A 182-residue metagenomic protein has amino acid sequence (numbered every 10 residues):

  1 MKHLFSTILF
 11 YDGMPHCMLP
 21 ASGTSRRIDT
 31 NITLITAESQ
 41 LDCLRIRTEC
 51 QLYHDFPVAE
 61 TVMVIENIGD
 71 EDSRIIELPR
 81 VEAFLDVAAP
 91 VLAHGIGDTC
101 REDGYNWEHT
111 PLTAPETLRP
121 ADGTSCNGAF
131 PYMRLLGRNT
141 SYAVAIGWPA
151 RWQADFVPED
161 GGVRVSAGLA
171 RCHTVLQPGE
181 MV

Functional and structural regions predicted by a protein language model:
M1-T174: Polysaccharide-binding surfaces and accessory modules of carbohydrate-active proteins
V182: An acidic-aromatic substrate-binding cleft motif
